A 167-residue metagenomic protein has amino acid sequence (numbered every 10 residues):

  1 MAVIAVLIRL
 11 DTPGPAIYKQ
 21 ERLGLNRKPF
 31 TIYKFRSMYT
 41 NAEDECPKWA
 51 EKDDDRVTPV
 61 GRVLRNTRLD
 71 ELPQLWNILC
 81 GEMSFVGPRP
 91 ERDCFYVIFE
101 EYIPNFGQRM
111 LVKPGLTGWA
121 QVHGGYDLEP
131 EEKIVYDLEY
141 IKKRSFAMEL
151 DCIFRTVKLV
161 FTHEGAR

Functional and structural regions predicted by a protein language model:
M1-N41, N77, F146, D151-R167: A hydrophobic, helix-centered structural microdomain
A2, A50-K113, C152-V160: A short, structured surface patch at a secondary-structure boundary
L7, A16, N26, V63 (+5 more regions): Gly/Ser/Thr-rich beta-alpha loop segments that engage phosphate groups in nucleotides
G14, L64-R68, G87, Y126 (+1 more regions): Short coil/turn residues that cap or connect secondary-structure elements
P15-R56, L116-L138: Short, glycine-rich, amphipathic interfacial segments at transmembrane boundaries or analogous
E43-C46, G87, G165: Short amphipathic alpha-helical interaction/hinge segments
N105-R167: C-terminal terminal-structure detector
